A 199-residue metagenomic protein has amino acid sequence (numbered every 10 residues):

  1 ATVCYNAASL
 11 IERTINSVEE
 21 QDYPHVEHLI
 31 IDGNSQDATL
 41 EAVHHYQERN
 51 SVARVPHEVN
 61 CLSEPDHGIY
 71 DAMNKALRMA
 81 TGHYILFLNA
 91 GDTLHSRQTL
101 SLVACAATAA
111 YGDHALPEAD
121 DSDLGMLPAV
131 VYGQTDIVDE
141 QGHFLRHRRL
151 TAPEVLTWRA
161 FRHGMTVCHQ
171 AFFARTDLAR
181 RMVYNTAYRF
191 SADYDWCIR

Functional and structural regions predicted by a protein language model:
A1-R199: Nucleotide-sugar donor-binding/catalytic module of glycosyltransferases that assemble extracellular/cell-envelope
